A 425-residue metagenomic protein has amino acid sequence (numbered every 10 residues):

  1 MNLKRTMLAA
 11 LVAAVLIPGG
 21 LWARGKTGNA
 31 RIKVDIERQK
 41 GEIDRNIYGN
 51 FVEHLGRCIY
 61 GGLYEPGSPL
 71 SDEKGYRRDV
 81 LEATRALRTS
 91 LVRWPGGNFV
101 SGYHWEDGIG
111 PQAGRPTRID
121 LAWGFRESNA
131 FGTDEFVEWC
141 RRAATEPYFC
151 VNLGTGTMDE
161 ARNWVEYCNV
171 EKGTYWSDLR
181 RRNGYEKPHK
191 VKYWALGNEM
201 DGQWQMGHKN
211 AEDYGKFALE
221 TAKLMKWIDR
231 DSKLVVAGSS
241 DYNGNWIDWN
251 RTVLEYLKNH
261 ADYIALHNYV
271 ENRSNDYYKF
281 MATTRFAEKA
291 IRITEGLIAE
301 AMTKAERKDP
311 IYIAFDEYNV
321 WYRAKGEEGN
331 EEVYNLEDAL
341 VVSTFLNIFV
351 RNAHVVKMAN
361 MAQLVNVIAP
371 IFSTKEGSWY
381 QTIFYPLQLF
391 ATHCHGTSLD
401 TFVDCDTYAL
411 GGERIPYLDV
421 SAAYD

Functional and structural regions predicted by a protein language model:
M1-L3: N-terminal secretory signal peptides that target proteins for export/translocation
L8-G20: Hydrophobic helical h-region of N-terminal Sec-dependent signal peptides in bacterial secretory/periplasmic proteins
L21-W249, L254-Y263, A287-E288, R292-D425: Non-catalytic accessory regions flanking glycosidase/transglycosidase catalytic cores in CAZymes
N243, L254, A261-A282: Long, well-ordered, tryptophan-enriched scaffold segments
